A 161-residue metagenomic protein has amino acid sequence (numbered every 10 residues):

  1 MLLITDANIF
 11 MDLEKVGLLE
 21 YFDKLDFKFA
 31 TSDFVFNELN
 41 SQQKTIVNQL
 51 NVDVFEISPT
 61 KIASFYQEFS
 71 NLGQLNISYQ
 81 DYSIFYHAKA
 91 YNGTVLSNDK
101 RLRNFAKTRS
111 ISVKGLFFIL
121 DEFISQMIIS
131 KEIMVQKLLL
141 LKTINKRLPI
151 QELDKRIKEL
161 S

Functional and structural regions predicted by a protein language model:
M1-G93, K100, I111, L138 (+1 more regions): Active-site-proximal, substrate-binding regions of enzyme catalytic domains and RNA-binding/basic surfaces
A30, L96, K114, K131-E132: A local structural micro-motif
F36-L39, R103-N104, L120-E122: Short gly/pro/ser/thr-enriched loop/turn and capping motifs at secondary-structure boundaries
N104, T108-K114: A short alpha->loop->secondary-structure connector
G115, I119-S161: Hydrophobic alpha-helical interaction segments
